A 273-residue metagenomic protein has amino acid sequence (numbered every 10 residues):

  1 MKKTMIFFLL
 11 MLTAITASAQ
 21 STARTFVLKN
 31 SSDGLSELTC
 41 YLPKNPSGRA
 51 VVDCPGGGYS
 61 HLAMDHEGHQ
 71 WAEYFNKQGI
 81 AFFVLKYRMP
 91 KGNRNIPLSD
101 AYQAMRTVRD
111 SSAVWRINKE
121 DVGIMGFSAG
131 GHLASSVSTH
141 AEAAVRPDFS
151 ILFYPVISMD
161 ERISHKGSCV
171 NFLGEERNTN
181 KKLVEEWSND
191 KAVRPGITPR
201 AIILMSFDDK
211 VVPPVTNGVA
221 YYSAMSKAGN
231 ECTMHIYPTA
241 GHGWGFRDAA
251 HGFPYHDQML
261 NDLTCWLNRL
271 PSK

Functional and structural regions predicted by a protein language model:
M1-A23: Bacterial Sec-dependent N-terminal signal peptides
Q20-P46, R94: N-terminal cap/lid segment of alpha/beta-hydrolase-fold proteins
T39, V219-K273: C-terminal catalytic histidine-bearing segment of alpha/beta-hydrolase fold enzymes
G48-G56: Short beta-strand element of the alpha/beta-hydrolase
A63-A72, F83-K119, A250-H256: Catalytic nucleophile-loop/oxyanion-hole region of alpha/beta-hydrolase and closely related hydrolase-like folds
Q103-S168, V184, N189: Primarily recognizes the serine-hydrolase "nucleophile elbow" in alpha/beta-hydrolase and SGNH/GDSL folds
I202-D209: Short beta-strand/loop motif that positions the catalytic acidic residue of the alpha/beta-hydrolase fold
K210-V219: Conserved alpha/beta-hydrolase "acid-adjacent" motif
